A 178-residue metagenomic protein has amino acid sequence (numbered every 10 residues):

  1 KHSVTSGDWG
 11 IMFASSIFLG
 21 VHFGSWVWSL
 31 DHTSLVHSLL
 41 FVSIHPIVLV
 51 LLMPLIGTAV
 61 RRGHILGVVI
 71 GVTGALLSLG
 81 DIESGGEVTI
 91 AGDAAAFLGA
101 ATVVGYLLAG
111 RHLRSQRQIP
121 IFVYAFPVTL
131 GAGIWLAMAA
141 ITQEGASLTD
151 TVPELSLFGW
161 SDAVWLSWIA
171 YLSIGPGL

Functional and structural regions predicted by a protein language model:
K1-A14: Membrane-helix interface linkers and caps
K1-H2, H45-V69: C-terminal transmembrane-helix exit sites in multi-pass transporters
F13, S29, L55-V60, L113 (+1 more regions): Hydrophobic/aromatic residues within transmembrane alpha-helices of multi-pass small-molecule transporters
F13, V60-I82, A100-V103: Hydrophobic transmembrane alpha-helices of multi-pass small-molecule transport proteins
F13-H32, L77, F97-A109, A139-L178: Hydrophobic alpha-helical transmembrane segments of multi-pass membrane transport proteins, especially secondary
F41-P54, G131-W135, G175: Alpha-helical transmembrane segments of compact multi-pass small-molecule transporters, enriched in specific families
L49-V50, V68, G85-D150: Transmembrane alpha-helical segments that form core, pore/gating elements of small-molecule transporters/exporters
